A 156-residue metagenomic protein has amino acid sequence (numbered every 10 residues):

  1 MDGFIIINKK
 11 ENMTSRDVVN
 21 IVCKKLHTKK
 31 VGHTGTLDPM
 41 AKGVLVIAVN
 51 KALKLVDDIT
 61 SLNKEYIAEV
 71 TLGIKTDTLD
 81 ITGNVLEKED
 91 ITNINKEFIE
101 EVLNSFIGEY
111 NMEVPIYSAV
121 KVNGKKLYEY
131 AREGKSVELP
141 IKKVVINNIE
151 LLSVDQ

Functional and structural regions predicted by a protein language model:
M1-Q156: Catalytic/RNA-binding core of pseudouridine synthases
